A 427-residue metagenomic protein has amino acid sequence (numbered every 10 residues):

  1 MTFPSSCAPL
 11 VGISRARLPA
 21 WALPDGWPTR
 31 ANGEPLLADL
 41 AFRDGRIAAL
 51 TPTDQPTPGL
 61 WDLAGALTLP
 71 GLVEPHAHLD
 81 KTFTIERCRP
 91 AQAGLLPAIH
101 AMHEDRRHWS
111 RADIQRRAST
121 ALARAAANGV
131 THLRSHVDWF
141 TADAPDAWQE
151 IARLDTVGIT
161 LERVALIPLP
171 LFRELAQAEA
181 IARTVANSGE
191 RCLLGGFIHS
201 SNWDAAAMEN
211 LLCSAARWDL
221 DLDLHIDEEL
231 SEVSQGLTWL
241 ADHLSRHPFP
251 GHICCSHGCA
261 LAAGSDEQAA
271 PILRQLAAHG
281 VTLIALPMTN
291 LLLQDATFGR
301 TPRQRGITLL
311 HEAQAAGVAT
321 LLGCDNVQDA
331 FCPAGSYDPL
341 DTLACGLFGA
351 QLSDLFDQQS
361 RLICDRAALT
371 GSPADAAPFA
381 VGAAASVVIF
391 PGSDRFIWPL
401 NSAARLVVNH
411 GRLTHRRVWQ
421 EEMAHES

Functional and structural regions predicted by a protein language model:
M1-P56, D394-R395: N-terminal metal-binding scaffold of metallo-dependent hydrolase/deaminase domains
T2-R15, D44, T53-A93: Replace "His-x-His-based motif
P28, R361-D365, F379-S427: C-terminal cap of metal-dependent C-N hydrolases
P70-T82, V137, D221-L230: Histidine-centered catalytic micro-motifs
F83-I114, V185, G189-E190, W218 (+4 more regions): Active-site gating loops and adjacent loop-to-helix segments of metal-dependent hydrolytic enzymes
I85-H136, A142-T156, A180-A186: Alpha-helical scaffold segments that flank or form the walls of functional sites
D146-V157, E174-T282, G299-L322, A377: Histidine/acidic residue-rich metal-binding segments in metalloenzymes
D242-I253, Q304-F390: His/Asp/Glu-enriched, well-ordered alpha-helical/loop segment that forms or immediately abuts the divalent-metal
